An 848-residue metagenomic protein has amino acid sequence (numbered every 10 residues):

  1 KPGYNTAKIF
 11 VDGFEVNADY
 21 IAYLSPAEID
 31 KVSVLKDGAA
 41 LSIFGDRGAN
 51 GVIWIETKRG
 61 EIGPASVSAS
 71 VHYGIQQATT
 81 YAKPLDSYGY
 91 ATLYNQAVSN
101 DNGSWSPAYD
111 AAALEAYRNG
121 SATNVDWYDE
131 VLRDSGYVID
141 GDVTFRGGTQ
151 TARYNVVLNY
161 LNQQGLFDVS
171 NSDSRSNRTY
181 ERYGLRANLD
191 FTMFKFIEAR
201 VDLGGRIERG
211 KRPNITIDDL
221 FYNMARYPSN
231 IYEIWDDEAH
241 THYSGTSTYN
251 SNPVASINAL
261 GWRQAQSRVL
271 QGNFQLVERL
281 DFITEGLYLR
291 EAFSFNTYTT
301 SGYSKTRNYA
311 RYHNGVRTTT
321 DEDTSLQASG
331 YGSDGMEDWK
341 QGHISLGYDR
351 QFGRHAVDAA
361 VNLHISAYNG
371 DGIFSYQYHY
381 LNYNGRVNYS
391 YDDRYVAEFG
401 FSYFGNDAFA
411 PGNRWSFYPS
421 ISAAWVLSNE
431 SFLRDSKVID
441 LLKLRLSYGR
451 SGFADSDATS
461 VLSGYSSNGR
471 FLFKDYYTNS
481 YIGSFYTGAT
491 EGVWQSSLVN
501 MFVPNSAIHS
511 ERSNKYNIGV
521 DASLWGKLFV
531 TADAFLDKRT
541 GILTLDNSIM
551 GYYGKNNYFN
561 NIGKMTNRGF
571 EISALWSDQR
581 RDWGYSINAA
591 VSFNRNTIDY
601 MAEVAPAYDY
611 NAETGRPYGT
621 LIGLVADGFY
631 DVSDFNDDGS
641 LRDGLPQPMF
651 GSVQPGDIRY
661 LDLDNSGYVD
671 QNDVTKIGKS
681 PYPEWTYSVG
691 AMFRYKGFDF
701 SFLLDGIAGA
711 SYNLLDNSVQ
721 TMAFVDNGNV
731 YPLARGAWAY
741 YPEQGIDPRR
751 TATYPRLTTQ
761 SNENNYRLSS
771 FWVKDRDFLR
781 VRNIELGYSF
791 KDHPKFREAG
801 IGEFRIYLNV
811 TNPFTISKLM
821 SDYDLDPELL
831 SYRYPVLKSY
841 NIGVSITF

Functional and structural regions predicted by a protein language model:
K1-R186, A199, W583: Short, small/polar-rich motifs associated with maturation and membrane association, primarily at protein termini
I9, Y389, F693: Short aromatic-centered micro-motifs
V16, L24, L35-G38, R47-G51 (+10 more regions): Short, glycine/acidic-rich beta->alpha junctions
S68-R118, I215-T216, A458-K474, Q579-P681 (+3 more regions): Conserved small-residue
L93, G103-S104, E233-E238, A255 (+2 more regions): Extracytoplasmic gating/loop element in the C-terminal half of outer-membrane beta-barrel translocons and assembly
N188-I197, D202-I207, Y222-A225, S247-T306 (+4 more regions): Extracellular/periplasmic, surface-exposed regions of secreted and cell-surface proteins
S680-L714: Glycine-rich, aromatic-lined ligand/substrate-binding cores of catalytic and carbohydrate-binding domains
